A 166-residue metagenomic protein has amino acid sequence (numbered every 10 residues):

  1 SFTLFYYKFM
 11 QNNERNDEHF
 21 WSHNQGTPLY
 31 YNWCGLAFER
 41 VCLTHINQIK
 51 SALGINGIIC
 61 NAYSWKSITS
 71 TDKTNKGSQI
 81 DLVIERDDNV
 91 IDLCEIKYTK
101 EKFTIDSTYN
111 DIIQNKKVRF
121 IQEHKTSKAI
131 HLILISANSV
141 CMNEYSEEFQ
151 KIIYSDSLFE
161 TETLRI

Functional and structural regions predicted by a protein language model:
S1-I80: Accessory nucleic acid-recognition modules appended to NTPase machines
N12-N16, G54-I58, K73-K76, V90-E95 (+3 more regions): Extended hydrophobic-aromatic, low-complexity segments
T44, G54, N115-H124: Acidic, metal/cofactor-coordinating or nucleic-acid-engaging core segments within structured domains
I46, I80-K100, I113-Q114, L132: Conserved catalytic cores of phosphodiester-cleaving nucleases, focusing on short active-site segments
T99-R119: Mg2+/Mn2+-dependent nuclease catalytic core
T126-I166: Domain-level recognition of nuclease-like catalytic cores that cleave nucleotide substrates
